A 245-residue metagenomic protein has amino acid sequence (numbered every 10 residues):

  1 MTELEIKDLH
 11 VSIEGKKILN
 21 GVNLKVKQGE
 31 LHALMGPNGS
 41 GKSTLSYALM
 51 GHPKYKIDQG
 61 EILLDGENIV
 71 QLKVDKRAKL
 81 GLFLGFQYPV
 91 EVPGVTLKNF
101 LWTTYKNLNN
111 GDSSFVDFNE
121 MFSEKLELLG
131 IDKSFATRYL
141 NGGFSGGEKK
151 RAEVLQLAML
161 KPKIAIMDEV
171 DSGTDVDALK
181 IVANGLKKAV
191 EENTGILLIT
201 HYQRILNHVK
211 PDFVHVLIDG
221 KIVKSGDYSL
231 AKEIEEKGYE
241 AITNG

Functional and structural regions predicted by a protein language model:
L4-I6, L19: Conserved structural motif at the start of ABC-family nucleotide-binding domains
M35-P37: The feature captures the beta-strand-to-loop junction immediately N-terminal to the Walker
E61-R77, N141: ABC ATPase NBD Q-loop/coupling interface
L84, Y88, G94-N109, M121: Q-loop/switch helix immediately C-terminal to the Walker
L157-A158: ABC ATPase C-loop
I166-D171: Walker B catalytic motif
F213, L217, K221-N244: Conserved beta-strand-loop-alpha-helix hinge in the C-terminal portion of ABC ATPase nucleotide-binding domains
